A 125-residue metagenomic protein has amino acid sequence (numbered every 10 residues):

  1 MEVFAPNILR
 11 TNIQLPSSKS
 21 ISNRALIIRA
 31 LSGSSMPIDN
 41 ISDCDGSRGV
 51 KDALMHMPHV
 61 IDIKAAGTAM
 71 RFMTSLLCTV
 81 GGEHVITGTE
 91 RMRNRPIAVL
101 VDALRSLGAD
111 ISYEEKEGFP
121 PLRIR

Functional and structural regions predicted by a protein language model:
M1-R125: Structural preference for solvent-exposed beta-strand-turn elements and adjacent flexible terminal/loop segments within
